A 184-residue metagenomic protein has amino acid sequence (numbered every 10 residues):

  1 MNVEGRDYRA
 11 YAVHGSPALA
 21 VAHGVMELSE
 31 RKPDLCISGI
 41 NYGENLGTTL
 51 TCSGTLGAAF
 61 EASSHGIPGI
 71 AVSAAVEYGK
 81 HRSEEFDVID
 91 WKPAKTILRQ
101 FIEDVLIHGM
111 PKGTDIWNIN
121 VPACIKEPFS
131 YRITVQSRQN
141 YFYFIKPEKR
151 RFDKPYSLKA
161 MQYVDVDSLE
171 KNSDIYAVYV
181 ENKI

Functional and structural regions predicted by a protein language model:
M1-V25, R31-K32: A cross-family phosphate/adenosyl-ligand binding-site feature
S16-L19, R31, G57, I89 (+1 more regions): Conserved active-site and cofactor/substrate-binding residues in soluble primary-metabolism enzymes
S16-P17, N41-E44, C124: Short glycine-rich anion-binding loops that position phosphate/pyrophosphate groups of nucleotides and phosphorylated
H23, R31-H81: Internal, conserved structured core segments that host functional sites
E27-R31, G43, G66, F101-G109 (+1 more regions): Change "in soluble alpha/beta enzymes" to "in soluble alpha/beta proteins
L50-S53, E85-F86, I133-T134: Short, glycine/charged-enriched secondary-structure capping and boundary segments
I70-F101: Short, glycine-/small-residue-rich phosphate/pyrophosphate-handling segment
H108, K112-I184: C-terminal accessory domains and tails appended to enzymatic cores
